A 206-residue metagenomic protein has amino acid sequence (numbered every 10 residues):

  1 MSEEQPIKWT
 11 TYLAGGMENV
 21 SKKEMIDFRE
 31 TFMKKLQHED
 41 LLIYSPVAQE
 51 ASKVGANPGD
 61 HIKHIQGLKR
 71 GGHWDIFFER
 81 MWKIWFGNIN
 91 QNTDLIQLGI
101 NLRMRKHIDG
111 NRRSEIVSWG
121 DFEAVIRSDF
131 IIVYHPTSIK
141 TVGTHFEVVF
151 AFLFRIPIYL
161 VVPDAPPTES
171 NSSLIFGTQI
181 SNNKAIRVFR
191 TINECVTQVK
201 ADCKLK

Functional and structural regions predicted by a protein language model:
M1-K206: Conserved catalytic or regulatory cores that recognize and/or transform ribose-phosphate-containing ligands
